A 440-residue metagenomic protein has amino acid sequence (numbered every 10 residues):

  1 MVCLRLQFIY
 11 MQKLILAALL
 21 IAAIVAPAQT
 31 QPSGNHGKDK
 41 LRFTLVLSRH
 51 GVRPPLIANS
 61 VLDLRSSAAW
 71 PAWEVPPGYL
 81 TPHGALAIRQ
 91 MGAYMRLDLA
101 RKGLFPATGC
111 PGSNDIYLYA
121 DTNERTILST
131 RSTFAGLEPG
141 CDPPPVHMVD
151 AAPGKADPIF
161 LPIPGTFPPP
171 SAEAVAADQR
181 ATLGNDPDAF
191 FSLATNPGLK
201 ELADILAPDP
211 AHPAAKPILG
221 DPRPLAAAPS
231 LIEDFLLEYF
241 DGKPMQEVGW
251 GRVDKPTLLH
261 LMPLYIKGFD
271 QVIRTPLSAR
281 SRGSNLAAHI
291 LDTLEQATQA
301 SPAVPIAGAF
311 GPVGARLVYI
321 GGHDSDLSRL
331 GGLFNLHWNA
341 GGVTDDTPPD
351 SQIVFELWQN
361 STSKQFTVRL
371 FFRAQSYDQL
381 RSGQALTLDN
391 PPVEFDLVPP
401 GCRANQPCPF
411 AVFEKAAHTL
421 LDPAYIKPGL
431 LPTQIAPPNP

Functional and structural regions predicted by a protein language model:
Q12-A17: Sec-dependent signal peptide recognition, specifically the positively charged N-region followed immediately by
A18-L19, P55: A periodicity- and composition-biased signal for non-globular, repetitive helical segments
L19-P27: Hydrophobic h-region of N-terminal signal peptides that target proteins for export in Gram-negative bacteria
P32-Y117, D121-V318, G322-P440: Signature for phosphate-centric chemistry
